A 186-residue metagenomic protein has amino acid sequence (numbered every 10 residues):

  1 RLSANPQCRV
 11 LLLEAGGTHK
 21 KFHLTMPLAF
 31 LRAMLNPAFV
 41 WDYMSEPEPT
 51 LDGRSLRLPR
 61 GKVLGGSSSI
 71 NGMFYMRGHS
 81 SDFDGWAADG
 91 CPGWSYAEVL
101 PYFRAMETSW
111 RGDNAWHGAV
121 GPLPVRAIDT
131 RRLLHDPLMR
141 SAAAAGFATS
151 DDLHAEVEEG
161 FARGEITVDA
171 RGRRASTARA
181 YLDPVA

Functional and structural regions predicted by a protein language model:
R1-Y102: N-terminal glycine-rich phosphate/pyrophosphate-binding loop and immediately adjacent elements
K20, A87-A186: Conserved redox-cofactor binding core of oxidoreductases
